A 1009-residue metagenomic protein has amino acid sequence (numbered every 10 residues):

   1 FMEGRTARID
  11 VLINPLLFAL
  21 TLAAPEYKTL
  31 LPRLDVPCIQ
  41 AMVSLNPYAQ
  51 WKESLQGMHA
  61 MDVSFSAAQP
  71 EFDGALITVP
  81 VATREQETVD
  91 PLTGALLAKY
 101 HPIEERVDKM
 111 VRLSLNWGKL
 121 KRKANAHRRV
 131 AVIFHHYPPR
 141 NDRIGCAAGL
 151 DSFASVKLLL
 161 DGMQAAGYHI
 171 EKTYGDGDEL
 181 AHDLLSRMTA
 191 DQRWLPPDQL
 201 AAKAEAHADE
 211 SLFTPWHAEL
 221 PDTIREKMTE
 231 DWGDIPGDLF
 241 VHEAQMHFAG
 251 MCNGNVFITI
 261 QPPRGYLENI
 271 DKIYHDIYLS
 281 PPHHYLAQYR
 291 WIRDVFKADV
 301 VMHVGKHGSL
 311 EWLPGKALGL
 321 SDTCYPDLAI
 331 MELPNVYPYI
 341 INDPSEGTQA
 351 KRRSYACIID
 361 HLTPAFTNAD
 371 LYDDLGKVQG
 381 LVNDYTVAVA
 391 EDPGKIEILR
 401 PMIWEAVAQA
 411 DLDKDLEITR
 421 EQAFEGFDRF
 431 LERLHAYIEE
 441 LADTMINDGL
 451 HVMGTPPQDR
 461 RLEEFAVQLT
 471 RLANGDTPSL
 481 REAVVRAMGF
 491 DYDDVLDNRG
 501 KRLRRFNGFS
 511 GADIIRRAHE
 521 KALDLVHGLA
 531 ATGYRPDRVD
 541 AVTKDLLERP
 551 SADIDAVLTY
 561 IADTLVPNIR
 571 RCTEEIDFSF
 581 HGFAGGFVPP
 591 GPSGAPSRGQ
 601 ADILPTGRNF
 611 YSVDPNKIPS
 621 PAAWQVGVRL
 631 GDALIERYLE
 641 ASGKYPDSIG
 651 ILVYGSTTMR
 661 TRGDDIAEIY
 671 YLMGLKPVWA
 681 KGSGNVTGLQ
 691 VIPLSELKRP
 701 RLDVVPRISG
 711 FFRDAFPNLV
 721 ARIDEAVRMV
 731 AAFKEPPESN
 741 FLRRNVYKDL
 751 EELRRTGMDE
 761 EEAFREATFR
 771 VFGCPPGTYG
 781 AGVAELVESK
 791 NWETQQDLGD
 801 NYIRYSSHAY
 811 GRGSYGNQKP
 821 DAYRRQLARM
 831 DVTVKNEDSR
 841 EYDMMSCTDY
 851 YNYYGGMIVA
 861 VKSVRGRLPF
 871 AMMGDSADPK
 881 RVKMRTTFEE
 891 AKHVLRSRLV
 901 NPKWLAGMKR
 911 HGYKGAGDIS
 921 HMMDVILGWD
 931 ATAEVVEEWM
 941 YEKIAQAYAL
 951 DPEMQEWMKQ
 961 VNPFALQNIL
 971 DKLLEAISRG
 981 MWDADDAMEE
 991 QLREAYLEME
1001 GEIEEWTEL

Functional and structural regions predicted by a protein language model:
F1-L1009: Ligand/cofactor-recognition surfaces for anionic moieties
